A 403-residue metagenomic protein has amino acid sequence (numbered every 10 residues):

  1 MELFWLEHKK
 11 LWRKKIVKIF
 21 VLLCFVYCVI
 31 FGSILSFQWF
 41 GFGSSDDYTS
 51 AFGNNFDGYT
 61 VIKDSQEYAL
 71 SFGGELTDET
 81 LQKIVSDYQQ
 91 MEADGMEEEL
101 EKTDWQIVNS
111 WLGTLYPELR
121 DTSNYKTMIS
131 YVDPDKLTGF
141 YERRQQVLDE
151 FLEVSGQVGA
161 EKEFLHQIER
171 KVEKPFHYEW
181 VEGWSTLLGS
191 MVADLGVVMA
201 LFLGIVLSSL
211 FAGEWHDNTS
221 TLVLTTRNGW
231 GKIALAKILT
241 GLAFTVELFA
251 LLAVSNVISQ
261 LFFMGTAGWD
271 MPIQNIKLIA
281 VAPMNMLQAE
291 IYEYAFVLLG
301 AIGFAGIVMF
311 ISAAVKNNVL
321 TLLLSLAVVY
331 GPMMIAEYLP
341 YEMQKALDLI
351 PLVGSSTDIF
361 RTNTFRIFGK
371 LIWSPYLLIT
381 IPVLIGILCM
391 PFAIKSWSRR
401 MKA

Functional and structural regions predicted by a protein language model:
M1-F20: Aromatic- and glycine-rich beta-strand/loop motifs that create alpha-glucan
W5-E7, L11, F310-A314, I381-A403: Junction motif at the cytosolic side of a transmembrane helix
K18, G231, N318-L320: Residues that define the loop-to-transmembrane-helix transition and helix capping in multi-pass membrane transporters
V21-F25, V319-P332, I350-P351: Central hydrophobic cores of alpha-helical transmembrane segments in multi-pass integral membrane proteins
V26-K83, D133-E214, L235-A314, N318 (+2 more regions): Secretory targeting signals
D217-T221: Hydrophobic transmembrane alpha-helix segments characteristic of membrane transport and insertion machinery
L224-W230: Short helix-to-coil transition segments within interhelical loops that connect adjacent transmembrane helices
M343-T364: Short hydrophobic, aromatic-rich alpha-helical segments embedded in or entering the lipid bilayer of multi-pass
